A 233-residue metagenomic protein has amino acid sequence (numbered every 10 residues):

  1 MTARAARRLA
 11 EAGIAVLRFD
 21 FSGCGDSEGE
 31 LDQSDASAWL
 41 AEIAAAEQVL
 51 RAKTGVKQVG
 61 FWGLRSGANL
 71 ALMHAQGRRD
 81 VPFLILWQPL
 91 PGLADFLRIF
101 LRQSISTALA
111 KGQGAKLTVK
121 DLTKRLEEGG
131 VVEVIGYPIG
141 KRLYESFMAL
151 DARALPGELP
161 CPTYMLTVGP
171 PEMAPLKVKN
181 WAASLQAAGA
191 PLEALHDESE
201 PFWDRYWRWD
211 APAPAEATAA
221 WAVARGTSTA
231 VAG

Functional and structural regions predicted by a protein language model:
M1-T2, E30-D35, R208-W209: Short glycine-enriched, charge-decorated loop/helix-capping segments at active-site entrances that position
T2-E28: Conserved alpha/beta-hydrolase
A6, I43-Q48, A182, A219-A222: Generic structural signal for well-ordered alpha-helices, preferentially at hydrophobic/aromatic core positions
E11-A12, K53, A188: Conserved dinucleotide-binding and phosphotransfer motif residues
C24-Q58: Catalytic nucleophile-loop/oxyanion-hole region of alpha/beta-hydrolase and closely related hydrolase-like folds
W62-A71, Q88: Gly/Ala-rich beta-loop-alpha elbow adjacent to hydrolase catalytic centers
M73-G77: Active-site signature of alpha/beta-hydrolase-fold catalytic machinery across serine- and Asp/Cys-nucleophile hydrolases
R78-A188, L192-W221: The alpha/beta-hydrolase serine catalytic core
